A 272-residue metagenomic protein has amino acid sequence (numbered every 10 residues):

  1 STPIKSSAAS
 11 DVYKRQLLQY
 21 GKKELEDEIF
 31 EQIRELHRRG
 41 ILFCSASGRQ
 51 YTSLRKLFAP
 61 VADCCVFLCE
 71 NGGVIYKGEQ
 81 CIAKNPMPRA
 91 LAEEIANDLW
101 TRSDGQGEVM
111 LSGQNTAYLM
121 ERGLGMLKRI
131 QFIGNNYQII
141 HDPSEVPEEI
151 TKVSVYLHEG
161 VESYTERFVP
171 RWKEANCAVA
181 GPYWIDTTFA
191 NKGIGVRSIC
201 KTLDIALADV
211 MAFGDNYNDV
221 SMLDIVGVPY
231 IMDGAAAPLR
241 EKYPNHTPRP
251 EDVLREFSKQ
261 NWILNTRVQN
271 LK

Functional and structural regions predicted by a protein language model:
S1-A9, Y13: Single conserved hydrophobic/aromatic residue that forms the stacking wall/gate of nucleotide- or nucleobase-binding
L17-L18: Hydrophobic "anchor" residues
K22-G125: Active-site phosphate-binding/coordination module
E26, I185-K272: Mg2+-dependent phosphoryl-transfer enzymes with acidic/Ser/Thr/Gly-rich catalytic loops
G40-C44, D63-C65, T151-V153, A208-V210 (+1 more regions): Short active-site oxyanion
L54-F58, T165, M222, L239: Hydrophobic packing residues within well-ordered alpha-helices of enzyme cores
C64-E70, N85, R129-Q131, C177 (+2 more regions): Short hydrophobic/aromatic-enriched beta-strand-loop microsegments
D98, R102-F213, D219-M222, G234: Conserved acidic, metal-coordinating active-site core of Asp-based, Mg2+-dependent phosphoryl-transfer enzymes
